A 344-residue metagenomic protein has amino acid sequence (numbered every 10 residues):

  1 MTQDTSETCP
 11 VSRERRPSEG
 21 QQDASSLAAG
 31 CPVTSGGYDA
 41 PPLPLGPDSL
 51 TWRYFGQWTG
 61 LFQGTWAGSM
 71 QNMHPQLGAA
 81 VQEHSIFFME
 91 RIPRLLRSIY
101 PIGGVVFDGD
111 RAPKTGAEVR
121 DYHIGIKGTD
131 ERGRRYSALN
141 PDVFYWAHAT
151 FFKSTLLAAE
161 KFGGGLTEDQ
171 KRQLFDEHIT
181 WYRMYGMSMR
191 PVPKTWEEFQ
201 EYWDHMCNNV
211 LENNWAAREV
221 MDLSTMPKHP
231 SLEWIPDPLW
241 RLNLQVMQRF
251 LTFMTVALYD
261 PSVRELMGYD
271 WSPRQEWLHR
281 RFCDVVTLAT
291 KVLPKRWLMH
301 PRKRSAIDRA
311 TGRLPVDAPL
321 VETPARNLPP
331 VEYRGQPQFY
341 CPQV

Functional and structural regions predicted by a protein language model:
T2-V344: Mature, function-bearing regions of proteins
